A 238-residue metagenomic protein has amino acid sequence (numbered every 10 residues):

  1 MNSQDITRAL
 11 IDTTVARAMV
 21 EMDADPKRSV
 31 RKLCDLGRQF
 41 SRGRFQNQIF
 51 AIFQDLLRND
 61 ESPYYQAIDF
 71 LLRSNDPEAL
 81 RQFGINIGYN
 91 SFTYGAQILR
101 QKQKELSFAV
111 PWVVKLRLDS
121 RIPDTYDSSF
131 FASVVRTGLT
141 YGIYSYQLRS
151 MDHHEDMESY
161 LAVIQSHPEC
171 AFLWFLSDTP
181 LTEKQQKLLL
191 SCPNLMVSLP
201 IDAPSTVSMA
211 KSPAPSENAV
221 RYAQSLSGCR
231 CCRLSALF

Functional and structural regions predicted by a protein language model:
M1-A67: Long terminal accessory regions outside catalytic cores
F40-L116, T140: N-terminal [4Fe-4S]-dependent radical SAM core
N90, H153, Y160-L161, Q186: Charge-rich, low-complexity amphipathic helices in intrinsically disordered tails/linkers adjacent to domains
K104-E105, R136, V163, Q186: Short, flexible, glycine/charge-rich loop motifs used to bind or transfer phosphoryl groups or to couple energy/partner
V113-S129, G138-E155, H167-L237: Core AdoMet radical
A132-S133, M157-I164: N-terminal active-site wall of soluble small-molecule enzyme domains
